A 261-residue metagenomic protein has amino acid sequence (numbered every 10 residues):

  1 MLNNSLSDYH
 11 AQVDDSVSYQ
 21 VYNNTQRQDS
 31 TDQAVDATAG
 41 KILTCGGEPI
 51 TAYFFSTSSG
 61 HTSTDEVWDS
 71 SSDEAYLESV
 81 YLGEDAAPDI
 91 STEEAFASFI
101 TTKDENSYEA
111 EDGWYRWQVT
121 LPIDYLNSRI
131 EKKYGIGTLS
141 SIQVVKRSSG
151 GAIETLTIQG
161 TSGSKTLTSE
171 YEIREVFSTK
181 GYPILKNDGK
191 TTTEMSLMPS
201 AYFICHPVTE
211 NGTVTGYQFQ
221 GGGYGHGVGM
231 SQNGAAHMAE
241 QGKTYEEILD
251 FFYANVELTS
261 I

Functional and structural regions predicted by a protein language model:
M1-I261: Conserved, single-site charged/polar hotspot
